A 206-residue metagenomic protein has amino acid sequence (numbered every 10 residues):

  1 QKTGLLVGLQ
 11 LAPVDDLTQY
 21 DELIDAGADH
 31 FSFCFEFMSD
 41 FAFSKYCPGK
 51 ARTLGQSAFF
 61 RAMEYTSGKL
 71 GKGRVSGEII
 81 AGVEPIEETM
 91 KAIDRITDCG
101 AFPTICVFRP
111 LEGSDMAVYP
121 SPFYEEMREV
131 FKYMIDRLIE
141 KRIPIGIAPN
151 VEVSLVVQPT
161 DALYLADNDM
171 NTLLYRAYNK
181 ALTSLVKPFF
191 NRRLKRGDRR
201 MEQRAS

Functional and structural regions predicted by a protein language model:
Q1-Y119, E126: Conserved AdoMet/S-adenosylmethionine-binding subsite of the radical SAM
K69, I86-S206: Auxiliary Fe-S-binding modules of radical SAM enzymes
